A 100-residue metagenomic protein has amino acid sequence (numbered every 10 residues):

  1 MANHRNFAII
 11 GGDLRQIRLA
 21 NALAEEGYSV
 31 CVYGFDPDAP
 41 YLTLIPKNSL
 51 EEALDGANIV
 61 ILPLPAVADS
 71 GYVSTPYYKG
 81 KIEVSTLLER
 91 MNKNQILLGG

Functional and structural regions predicted by a protein language model:
M1-N3, N92: Short, flexible coil/linker segments at domain boundaries that flank nucleotide/cofactor-interacting
H4-R18, L23: Glycine-rich adenosine-cofactor-binding loop
E26-L42: NAD(P)-binding Rossmann-fold cofactor-contacting core
G27, G56-N58, N94: Short, well-ordered alpha-helix to beta-strand connector turns
V32-G34, L62, L98-G100: General beta-strand structural signal in soluble alpha/beta enzymes
Y41-E51: Active-site regions of enzymes building and remodeling cell-envelope glycoconjugates
L50-K81: Rossmann-like NAD(P)-binding element
T75-G100: ADP-ribose/adenylate-binding Rossmann-like module
